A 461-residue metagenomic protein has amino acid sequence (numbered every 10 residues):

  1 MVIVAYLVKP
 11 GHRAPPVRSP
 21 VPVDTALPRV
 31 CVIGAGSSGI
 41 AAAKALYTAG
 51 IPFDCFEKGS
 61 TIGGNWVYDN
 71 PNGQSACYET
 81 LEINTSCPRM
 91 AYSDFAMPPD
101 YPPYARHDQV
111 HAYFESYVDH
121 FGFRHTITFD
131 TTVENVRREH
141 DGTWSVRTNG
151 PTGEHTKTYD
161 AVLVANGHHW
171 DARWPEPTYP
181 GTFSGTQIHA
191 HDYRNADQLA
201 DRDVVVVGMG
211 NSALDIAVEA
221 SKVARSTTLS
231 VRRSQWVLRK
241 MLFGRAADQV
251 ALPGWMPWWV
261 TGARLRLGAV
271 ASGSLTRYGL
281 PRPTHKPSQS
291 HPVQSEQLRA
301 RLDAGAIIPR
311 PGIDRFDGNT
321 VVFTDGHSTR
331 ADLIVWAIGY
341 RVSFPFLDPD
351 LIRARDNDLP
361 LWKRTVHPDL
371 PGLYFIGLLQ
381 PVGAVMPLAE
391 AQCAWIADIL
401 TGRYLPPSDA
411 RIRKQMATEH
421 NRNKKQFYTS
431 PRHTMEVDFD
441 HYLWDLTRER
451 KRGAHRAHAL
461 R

Functional and structural regions predicted by a protein language model:
I3-T80, A91-M241, R245, W255-P257 (+2 more regions): Flavin (primarily FAD) cofactor-binding/catalytic cores of flavoenzymes
E82-T85: Flexible "cap/lid" subdomain of the alpha/beta-hydrolase fold that forms the substrate-access gate
M416-K425: Long alpha-helical segments found as membrane-embedded helices
